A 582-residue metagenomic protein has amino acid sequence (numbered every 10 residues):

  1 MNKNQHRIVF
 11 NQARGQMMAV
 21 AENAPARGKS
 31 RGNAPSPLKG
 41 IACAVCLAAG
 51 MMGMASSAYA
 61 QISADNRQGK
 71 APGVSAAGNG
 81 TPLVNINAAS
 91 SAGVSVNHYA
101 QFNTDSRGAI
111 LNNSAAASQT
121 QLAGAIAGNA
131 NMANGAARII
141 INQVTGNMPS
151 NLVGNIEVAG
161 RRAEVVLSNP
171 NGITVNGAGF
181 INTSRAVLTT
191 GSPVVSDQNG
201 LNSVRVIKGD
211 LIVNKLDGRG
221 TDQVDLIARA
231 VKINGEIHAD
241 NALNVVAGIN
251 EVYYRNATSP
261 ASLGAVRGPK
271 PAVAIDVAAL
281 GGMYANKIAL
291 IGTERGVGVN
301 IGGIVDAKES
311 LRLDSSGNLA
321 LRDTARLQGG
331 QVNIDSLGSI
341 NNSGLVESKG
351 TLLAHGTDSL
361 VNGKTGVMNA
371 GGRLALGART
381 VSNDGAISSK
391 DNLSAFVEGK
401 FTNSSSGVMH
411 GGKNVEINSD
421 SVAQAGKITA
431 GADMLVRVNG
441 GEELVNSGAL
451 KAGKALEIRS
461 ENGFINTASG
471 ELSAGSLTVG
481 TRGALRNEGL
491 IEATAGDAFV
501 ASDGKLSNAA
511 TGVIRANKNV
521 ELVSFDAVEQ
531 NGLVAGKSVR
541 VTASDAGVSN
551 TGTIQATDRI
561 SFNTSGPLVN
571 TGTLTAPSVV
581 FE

Functional and structural regions predicted by a protein language model:
M1-N2, G463: Short loop/turn motifs at secondary-structure junctions and domain boundaries
N2, R7-A34, L38-I41, A48-G50 (+2 more regions): Solvent-exposed adhesion/ligand-recognition segments of exported proteins
S91-V94, A109-L111, A116-S118, G146-S150 (+47 more regions): Extracellular beta-strand scaffolds
